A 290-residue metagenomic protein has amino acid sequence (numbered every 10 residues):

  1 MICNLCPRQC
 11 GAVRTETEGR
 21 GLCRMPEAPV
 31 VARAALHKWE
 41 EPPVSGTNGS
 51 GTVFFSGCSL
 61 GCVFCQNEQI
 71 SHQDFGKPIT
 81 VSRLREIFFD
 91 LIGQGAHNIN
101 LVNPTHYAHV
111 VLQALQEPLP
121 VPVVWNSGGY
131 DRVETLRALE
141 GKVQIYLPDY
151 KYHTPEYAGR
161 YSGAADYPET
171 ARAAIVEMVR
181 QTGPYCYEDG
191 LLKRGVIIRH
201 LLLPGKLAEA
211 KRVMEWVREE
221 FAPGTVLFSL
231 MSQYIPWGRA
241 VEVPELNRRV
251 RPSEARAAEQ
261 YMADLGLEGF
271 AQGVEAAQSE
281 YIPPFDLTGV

Functional and structural regions predicted by a protein language model:
M1-G19, P184-V290: Auxiliary Fe-S-binding modules of radical SAM enzymes
I2-S59, V63, N67-H72, F285: N-terminal [4Fe-4S]-dependent radical SAM core
V30-G51, E86-P104, L267: Short Fe-S-cluster ligation motifs
S56, G61-H97: Glycine-rich active-site/cofactor-binding loop and its immediate structural neighborhood
H72-F75, L101, A271-Q272: Residue-level detector of family-conserved "landmark" positions at structurally sensitive sites
K77, V81, A164, P168 (+1 more regions): Flexible, glycine- and charge-enriched loops at secondary-structure boundaries
T80, H106-Y107, A276-A277: Positions that flank functional sites
E86-E245: Conserved AdoMet/S-adenosylmethionine-binding subsite of the radical SAM
